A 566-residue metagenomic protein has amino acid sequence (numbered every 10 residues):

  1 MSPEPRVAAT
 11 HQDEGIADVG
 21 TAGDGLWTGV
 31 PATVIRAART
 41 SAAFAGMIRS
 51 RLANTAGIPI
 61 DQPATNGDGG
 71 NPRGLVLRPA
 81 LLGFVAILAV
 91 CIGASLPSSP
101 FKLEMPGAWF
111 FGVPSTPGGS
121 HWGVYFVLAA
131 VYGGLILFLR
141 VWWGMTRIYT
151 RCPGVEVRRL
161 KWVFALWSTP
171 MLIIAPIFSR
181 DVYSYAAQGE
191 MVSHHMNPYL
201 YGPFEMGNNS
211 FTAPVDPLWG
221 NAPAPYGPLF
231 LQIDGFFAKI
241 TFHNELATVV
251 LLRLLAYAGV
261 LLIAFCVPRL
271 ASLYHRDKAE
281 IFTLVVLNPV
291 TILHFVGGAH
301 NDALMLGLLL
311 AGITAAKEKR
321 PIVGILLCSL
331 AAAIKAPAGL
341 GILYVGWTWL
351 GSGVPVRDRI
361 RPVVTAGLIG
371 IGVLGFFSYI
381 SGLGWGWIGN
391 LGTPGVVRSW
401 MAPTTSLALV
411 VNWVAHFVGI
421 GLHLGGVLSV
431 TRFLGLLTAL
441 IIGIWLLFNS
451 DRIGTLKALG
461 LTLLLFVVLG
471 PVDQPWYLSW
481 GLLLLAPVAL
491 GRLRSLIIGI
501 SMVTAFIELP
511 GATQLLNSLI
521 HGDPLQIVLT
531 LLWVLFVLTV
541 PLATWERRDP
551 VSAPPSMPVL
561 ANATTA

Functional and structural regions predicted by a protein language model:
P3-T10, V19-G20, A32-A38, A43-D68 (+5 more regions): Transmembrane helical bundles and short interhelical boundary loops of multi-pass, membrane-embedded
A80-P100, V131-V182, M196-N197, I369-G382 (+1 more regions): Transmembrane signal-anchor helices characteristic of membrane glycosylation enzymes that use polyprenol
V127-A129, P228, F242-L262, G425-L434: Loop-to-helix entry region of an early transmembrane alpha helix in multi-pass inner-membrane enzymes
G133-M145, V250-Y274, L306, L440-L447: Transmembrane-helix motifs of polytopic, lipid-linked glycan transferases
P153-R253, Y257: Intramembrane catalytic core of multi-pass membrane enzymes that act on lipidic substrates
F164, Y257-A258, L270, Y274 (+3 more regions): Membrane-embedded helix bundles of polyisoprenyl
N301, I322, L326-L350, F376 (+1 more regions): Transmembrane helices and adjacent periplasmic/lumenal helix-loop junctions of polyprenol-phosphate-dependent
L340-I371: Perimembrane helix-loop-helix junctions
